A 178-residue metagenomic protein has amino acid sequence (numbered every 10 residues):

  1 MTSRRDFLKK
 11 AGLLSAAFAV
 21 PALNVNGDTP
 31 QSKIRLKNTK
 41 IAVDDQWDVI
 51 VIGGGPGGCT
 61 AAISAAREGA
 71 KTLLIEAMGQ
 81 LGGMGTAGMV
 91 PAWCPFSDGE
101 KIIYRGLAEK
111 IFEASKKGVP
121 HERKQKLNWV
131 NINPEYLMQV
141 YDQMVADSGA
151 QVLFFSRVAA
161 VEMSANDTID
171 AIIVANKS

Functional and structural regions predicted by a protein language model:
M1-T2, T29: Secretory targeting signals
F7-D28: N-terminal export signals
P30-Q46: A short, basic/flexible loop-to-alpha-helix module at the beginning of a structural domain
D44-G55: Beta1/beta-strand and adjacent pyrophosphate-binding region of the FAD-binding site in flavoprotein oxidoreductases
G58: N-terminal Rossmann-fold NAD(P) dinucleotide-binding loop
A65: Aromatic pocket-lining residues of Rossmann-like dinucleotide-binding sites
A70-K71, A77-A160, S164: Conserved N-terminal/central alpha/beta ligand/cofactor-binding core
E162-S178: Conserved beta-strand-loop-beta-strand element in the redox core of flavoprotein oxidoreductases
